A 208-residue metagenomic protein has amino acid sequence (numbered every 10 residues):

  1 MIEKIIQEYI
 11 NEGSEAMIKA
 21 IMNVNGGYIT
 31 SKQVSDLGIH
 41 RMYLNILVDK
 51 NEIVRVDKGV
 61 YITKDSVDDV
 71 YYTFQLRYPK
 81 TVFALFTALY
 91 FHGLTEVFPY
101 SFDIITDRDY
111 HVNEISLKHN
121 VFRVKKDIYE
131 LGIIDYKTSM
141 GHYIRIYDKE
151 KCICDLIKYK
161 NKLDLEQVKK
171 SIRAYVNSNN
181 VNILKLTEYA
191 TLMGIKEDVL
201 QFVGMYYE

Functional and structural regions predicted by a protein language model:
M1-A16, L76-R77: Short alpha-helical segments that sit at the start of domains
N11-G13, I21, I53, I62-T63: Accessory recognition modules or surfaces
E15, K19-M22, C154: Hydrophobic residues on short alpha-helical segments
M22-L37: Polyanion-binding surface elements
I29-Q33, V48, V56, V60-E208: Nucleic-acid-binding surface
D36-D49: Short amphipathic alpha-helical interaction segments
